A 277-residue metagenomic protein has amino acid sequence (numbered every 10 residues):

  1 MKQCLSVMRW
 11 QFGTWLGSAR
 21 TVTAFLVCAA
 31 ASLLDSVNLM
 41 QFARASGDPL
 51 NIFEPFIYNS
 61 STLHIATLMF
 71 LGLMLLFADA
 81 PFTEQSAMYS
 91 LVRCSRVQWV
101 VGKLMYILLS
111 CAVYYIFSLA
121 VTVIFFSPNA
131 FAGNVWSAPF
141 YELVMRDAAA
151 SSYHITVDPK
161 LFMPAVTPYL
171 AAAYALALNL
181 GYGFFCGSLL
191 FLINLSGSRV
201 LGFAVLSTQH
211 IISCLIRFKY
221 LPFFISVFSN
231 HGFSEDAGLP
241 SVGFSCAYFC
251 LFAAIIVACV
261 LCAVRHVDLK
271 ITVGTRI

Functional and structural regions predicted by a protein language model:
M1-P81, L195-V200, T208-I277: Hydrophobic alpha-helical transmembrane segments
M8, F12, L16, V97-L108: Interfacial transmembrane-helix starts/ends
S32-F77, V101-F191, L195, F228-C250: Secretory targeting signals
L76-V92: Transmembrane helix boundary and interhelical loop/hinge segments in multi-pass membrane proteins
L91-V97, C111: A structural/positional concept
W99, G202-F203: Alpha-helical transmembrane segments and their helix-entry boundary regions
K103, L206-S207: Residue-level recognition of transmembrane alpha-helices in multi-pass small-molecule transporters/permeases
